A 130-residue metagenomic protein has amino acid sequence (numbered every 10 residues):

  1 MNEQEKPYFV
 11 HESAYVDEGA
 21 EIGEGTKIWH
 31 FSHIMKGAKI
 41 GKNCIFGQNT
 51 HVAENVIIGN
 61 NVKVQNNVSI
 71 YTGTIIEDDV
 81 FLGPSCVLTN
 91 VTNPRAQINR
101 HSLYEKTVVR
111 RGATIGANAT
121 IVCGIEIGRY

Functional and structural regions predicted by a protein language model:
E3-E12, A20, K27-I127: Flexible, glycine/small-residue-enriched loop-and-beta-strand segment within the central core of proteins
Y130: Hydrophobic/aromatic ligand-binding patch that stacks against planar heteroaromatic rings of cofactors or nucleotides
